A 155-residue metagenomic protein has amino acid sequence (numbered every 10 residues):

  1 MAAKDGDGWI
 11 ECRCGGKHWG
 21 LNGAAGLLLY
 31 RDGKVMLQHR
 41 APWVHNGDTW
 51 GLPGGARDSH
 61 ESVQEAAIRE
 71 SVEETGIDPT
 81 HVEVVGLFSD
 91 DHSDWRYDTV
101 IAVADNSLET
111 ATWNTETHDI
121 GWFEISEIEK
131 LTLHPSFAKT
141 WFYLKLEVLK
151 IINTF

Functional and structural regions predicted by a protein language model:
M1-G26: Acidic, metal-coordinating catalytic segment for phosphate/diphosphate chemistry, firing primarily on the Nudix
W19-N22, Y30, H45, H92-W95 (+1 more regions): A generic fold-level signal
G23-A25, G33, Y97-D98, H118: Change "...and in nucleic-acid phosphodiester-cleaving endonucleases..." to "...and in nucleic-acid processing enzymes
L29-D32, A102-A104: Active-site beta-strand termini and strand-to-loop segments that position acidic
Y30-E74: Conserved Nudix-box catalytic region and its N-terminal flanking loop in Nudix hydrolases and closely related
G55-L144, T154-F155: Unchanged
L149-N153: C-terminal helix/juxtamembrane-tail motif
